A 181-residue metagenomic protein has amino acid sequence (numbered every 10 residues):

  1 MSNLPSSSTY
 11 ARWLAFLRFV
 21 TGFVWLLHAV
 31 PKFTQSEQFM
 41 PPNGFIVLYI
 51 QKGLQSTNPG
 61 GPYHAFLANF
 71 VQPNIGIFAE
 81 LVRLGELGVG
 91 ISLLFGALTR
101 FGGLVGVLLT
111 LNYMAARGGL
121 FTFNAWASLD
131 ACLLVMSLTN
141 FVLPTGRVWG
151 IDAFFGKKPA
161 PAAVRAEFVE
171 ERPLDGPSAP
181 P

Functional and structural regions predicted by a protein language model:
M1-G88, F95-P181: Extended, low-polarity transmembrane helix blocks
